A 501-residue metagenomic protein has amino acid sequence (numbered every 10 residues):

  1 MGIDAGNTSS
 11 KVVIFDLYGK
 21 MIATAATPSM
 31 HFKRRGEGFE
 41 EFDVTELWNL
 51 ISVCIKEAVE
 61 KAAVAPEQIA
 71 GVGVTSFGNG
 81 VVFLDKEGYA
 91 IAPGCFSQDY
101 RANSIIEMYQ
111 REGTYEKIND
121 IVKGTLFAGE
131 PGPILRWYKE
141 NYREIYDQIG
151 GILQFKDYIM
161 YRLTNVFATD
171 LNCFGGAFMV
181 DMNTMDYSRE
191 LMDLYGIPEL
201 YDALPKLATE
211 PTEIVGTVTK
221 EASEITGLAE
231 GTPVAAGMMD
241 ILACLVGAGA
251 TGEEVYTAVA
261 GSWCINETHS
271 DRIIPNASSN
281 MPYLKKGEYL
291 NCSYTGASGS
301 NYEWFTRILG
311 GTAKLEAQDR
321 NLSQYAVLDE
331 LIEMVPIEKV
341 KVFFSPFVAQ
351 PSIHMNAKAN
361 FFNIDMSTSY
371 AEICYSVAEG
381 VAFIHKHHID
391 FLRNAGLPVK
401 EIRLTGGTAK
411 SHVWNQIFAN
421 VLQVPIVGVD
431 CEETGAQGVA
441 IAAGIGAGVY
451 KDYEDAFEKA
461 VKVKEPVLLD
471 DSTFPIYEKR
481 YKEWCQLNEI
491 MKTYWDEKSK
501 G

Functional and structural regions predicted by a protein language model:
M1-G2, L17, Q110-T125, P133-A168 (+2 more regions): Active-site core segments that coordinate phosphate-bearing ligands/cofactors across diverse enzyme families
M1-P93, Q148, S223-E224, L228 (+4 more regions): N-terminal glycine/serine-rich phosphate-binding loop of ATP-dependent small-molecule kinases, especially carbohydrate
S29-E41, K117-I118, D170-G175, E199-P205 (+1 more regions): Gly-rich Lys/Arg/Thr-decorated short loops/hinges at beta-loop-alpha junctions or inter-strand turns that position
E60-F96, T125-G129, M160-D181, L207-T212: Short beta-strand-loop/turn "lid" adjacent to the catalytic site in phosphate-handling enzymes
D99: Carbohydrate-associated surface elements
A102: Gly/Ser-rich phosphate-binding catalytic loop and adjacent alpha/beta segment that cradle a phosphoryl group at enzyme
I105: Active-site metal-coordination/substrate-binding segment of hydrolases, especially metallo-dependent peptidases
